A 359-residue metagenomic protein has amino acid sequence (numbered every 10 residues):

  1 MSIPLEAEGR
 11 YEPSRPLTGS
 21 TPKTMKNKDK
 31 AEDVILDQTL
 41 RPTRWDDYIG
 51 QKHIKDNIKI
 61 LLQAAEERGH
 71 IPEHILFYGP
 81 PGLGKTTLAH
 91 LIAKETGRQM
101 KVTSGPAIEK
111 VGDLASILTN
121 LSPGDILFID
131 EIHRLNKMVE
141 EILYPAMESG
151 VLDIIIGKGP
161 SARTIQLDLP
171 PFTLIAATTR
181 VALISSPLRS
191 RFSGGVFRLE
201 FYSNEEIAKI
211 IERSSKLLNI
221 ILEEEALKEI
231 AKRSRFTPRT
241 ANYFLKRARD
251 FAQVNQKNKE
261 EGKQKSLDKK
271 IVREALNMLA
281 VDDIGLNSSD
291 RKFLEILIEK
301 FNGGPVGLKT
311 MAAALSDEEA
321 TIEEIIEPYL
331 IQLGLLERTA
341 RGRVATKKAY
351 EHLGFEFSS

Functional and structural regions predicted by a protein language model:
E32-P80, A115, T119, E225: Pre-Walker A (pre-P-loop) alpha-helix and adjacent loop at the N terminus of AAA/AAA+ ATPase modules, a conserved
Q63-G105, I117-P123, Y144, T179: Walker A/P-loop
I92, V111, D125-I155, V181-R191: Conserved AAA+/SF3 P-loop NTPase catalytic/coupling segment centered on the Walker-B
T179, G195-I207: Conserved AAA+ ATPase "SRH/arginine-finger" region at the nucleotide-binding site
E223-E224, S234-R249, K265-L267, L286-S288 (+2 more regions): The conserved phosphate-sensing helix
L227-K232, R239-V254, K292-E295, K309-T310 (+1 more regions): C-terminal helical "lid" of AAA+/P-loop NTPase domains
L245, F251-A280, D290, A345-K348: Conserved C-terminal helix/linker of AAA+ ATPases
L297-S359: Terminal-proximal interaction/regulatory segments of ATP-powered molecular machines
